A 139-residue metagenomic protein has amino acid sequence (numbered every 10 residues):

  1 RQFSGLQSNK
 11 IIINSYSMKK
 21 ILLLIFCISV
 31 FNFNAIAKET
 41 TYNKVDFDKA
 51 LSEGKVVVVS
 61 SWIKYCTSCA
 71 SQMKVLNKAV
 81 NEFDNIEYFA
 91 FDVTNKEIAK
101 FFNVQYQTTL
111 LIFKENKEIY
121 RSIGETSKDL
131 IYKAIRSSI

Functional and structural regions predicted by a protein language model:
S15-I21: Positively charged n-region of N-terminal signal peptides that target proteins for export
I21-V30: Sec-dependent N-terminal signal peptides
E39-K55: A short beta-strand-turn-helix
S52-K64: Short active-site neighborhood of thiol/selenol oxidoreductases, capturing the structured segment around
S61, N85-E97: Thiol-based oxidoreductase modules, predominantly thioredoxin-like and allied folds used for disulfide exchange
C69-E82: Typically the conserved alpha-helix immediately C-terminal to a functionally engaged Cys/Sec in thioredoxin-like
F102-L111: Structural micro-motif
K114-I139: Non-catalytic, surface beta->alpha helical segment in thiol-disulfide oxidoreductase systems
